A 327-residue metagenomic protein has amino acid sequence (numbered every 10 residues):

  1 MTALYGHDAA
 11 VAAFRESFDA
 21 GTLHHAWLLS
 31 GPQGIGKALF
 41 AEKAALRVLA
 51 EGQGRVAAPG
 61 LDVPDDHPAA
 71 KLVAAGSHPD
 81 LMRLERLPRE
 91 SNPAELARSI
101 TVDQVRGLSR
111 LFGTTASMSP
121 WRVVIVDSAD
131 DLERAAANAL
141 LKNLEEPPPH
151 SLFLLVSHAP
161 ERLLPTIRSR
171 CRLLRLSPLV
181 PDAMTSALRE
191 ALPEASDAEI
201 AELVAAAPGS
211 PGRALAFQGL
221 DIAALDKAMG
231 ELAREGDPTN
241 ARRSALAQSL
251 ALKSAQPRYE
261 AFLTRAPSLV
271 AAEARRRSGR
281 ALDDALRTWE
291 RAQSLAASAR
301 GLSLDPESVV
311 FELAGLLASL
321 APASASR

Functional and structural regions predicted by a protein language model:
M1-R47, E51-L72, P149-S151, H158-P267 (+1 more regions): Charged, glycine-rich active-site and insertion segments that engage polyanionic ligands
A13-F18, S99-V123, D131, K142: Conserved alpha-helical scaffold flanking the Walker A/P-loop in AAA+ ATPase domains
S30, V126-D127: Residues at the beta-strand->loop junction immediately N-terminal to the Walker
S91-V102, A129, L173: Flexible beta-alpha connector loops of hexameric P-loop NTPases
G113, N138-L152: Conserved catalytic/switch belt of AAA+ P-loop NTPases
S119-V123, P148-L154: Loop/turn-to-beta-strand initiation segments
S128-L132, L144, P160: Conserved Walker B
R134-A135, P165: Conserved D-loop-proximal element of ABC-family nucleotide-binding domains
